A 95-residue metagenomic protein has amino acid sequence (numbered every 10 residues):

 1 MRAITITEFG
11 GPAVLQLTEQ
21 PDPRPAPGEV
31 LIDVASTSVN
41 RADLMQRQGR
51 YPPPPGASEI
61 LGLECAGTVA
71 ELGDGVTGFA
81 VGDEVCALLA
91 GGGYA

Functional and structural regions predicted by a protein language model:
M1-R2: Extreme N-terminal starter segment of soluble prokaryotic enzymes
T5-E8, Q48, V69: Residue-level signal for short segments within beta-strands and strand-turn junctions of well-structured beta-sheet
T7-G11, T37-V39: Short polar catalytic/cofactor-binding loops
P12-T18, R50-Y51: Short gly/ser/thr-rich secondary-structure transition/capping motifs
P21-S38, R50-G92: Glycine-rich beta-strand-centered segment in the early N-terminal region that forms part of a ligand/cofactor-binding
R41-Q48: Cytochrome P450 core scaffold surrounding the K-helix E-X-X-R motif and the conserved "meander" helix-loop region
A95: A short, polar/charged loop-to-alpha-helix boundary motif
